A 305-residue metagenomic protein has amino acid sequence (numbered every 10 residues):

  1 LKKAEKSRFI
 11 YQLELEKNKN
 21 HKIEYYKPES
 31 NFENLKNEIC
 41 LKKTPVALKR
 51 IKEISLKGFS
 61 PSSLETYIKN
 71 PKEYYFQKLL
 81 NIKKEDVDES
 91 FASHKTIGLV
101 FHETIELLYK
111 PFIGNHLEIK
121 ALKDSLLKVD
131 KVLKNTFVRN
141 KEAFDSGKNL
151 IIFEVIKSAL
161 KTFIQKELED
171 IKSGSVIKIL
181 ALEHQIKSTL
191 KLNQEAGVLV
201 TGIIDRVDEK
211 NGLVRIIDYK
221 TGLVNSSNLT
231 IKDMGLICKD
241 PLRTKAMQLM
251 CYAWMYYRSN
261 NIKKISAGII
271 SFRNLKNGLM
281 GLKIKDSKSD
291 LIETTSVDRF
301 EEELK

Functional and structural regions predicted by a protein language model:
L1-K17, Y252, I265: C-terminal accessory regions
A4-R8, F59-S62, T66-Y75, A92-E103 (+11 more regions): Generic recognition of stable, solvent-exposed alpha-helical segments in well-folded globular domains
S7-Y109, K305: C-terminal, charged and often intrinsically disordered regions of DNA end-processing helicases and nucleases
K17-K19, Y26-E29, P241-A246, C251-K305: Metal-dependent nuclease catalytic regions and adjoining charged, substrate-binding loops involved in nucleic-acid end
K49, E53-S63, N81-F91, F112-I119 (+3 more regions): Glycine- and acidic
P71-I82, D130-N135, V214-I231, G278-G281: Active-site-adjacent bridging/hinge elements
E103-N193, G281-T295: A non-catalytic, helix-rich entry segment at domain boundaries
V176, L180-S259: Non-catalytic protein-protein interaction segments used by genome-maintenance enzymes to assemble and couple activities
